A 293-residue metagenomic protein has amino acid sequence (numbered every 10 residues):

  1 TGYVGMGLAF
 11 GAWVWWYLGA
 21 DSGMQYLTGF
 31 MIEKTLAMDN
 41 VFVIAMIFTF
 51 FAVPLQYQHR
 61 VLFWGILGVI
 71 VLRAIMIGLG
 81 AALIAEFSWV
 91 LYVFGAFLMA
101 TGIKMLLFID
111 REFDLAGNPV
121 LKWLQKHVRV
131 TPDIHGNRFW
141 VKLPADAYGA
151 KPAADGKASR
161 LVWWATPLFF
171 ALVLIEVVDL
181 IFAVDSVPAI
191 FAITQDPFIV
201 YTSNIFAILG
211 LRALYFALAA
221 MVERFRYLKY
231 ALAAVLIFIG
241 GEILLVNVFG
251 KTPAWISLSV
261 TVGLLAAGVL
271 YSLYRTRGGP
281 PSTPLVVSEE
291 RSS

Functional and structural regions predicted by a protein language model:
T1-S293: Multi-pass alpha-helical transmembrane bundle typical of ion/small-solute transporters and intramembrane aspartyl
